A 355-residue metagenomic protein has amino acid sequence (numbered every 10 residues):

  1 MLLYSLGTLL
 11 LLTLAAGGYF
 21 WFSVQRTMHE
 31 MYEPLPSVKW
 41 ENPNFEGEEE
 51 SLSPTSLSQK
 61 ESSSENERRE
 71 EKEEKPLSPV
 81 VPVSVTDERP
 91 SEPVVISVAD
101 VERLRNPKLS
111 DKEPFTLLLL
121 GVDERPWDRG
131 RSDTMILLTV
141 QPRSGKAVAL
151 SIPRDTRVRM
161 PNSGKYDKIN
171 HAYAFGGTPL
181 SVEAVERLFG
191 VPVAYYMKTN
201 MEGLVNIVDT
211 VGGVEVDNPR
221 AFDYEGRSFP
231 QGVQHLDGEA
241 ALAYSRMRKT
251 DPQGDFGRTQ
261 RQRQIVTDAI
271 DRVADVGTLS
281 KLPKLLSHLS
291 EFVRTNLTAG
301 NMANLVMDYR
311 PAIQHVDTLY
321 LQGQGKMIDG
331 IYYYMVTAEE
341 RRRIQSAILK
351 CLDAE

Functional and structural regions predicted by a protein language model:
M1-L10: N-terminal Sec-pathway targeting helices
Y4, A16-E355: Non-catalytic, solvent-exposed segments at the cell envelope interface
